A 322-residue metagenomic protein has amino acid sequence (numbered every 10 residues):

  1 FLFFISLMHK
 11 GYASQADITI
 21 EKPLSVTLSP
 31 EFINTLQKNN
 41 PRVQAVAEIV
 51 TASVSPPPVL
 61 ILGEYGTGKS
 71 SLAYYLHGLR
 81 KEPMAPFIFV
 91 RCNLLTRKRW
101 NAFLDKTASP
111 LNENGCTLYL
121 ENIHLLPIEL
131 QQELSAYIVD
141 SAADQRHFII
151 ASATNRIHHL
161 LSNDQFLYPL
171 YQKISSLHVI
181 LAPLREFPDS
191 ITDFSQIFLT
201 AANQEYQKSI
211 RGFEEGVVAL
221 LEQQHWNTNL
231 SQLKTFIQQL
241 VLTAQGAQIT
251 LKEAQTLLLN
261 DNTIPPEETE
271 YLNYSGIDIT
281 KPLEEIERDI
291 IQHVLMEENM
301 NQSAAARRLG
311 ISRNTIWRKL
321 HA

Functional and structural regions predicted by a protein language model:
F1-V26, C116-Y119, A142-A143, Q207 (+5 more regions): N-terminal accessory segments that target, anchor, or regulate ATP-driven/P-loop NTPase machines and associated
F3-P58: Flexible nucleotide-interacting loop at or near the entrance of a catalytic core
I20, V26-N34, K38, V54-S55 (+10 more regions): Nucleotide-binding/hydrolysis machinery
I49-T51, R97-Y119, Q132-D140: Conserved alpha-helical scaffold flanking the Walker A/P-loop in AAA+ ATPase domains
P58-L62, Y119: Short hydrophobic/aromatic beta-strand immediately N-terminal to the Walker A/P-loop
Y65-K69, Y74, Q132, H159 (+1 more regions): Bacterial C-terminal helix-turn-helix
K81-T107: AAA+/P-loop NTPase substrate/partner-engagement loops
E121-I123: Walker B catalytic acidic pair
